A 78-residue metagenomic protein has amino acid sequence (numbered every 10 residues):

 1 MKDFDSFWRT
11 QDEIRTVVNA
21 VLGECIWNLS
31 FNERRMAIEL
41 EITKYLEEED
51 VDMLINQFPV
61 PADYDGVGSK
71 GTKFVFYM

Functional and structural regions predicted by a protein language model:
M1-M36: An N-terminal amphipathic alpha-helical segment
N28-K70: Acidic, low-complexity, intrinsically disordered interaction modules
K73-M78: Short, low-order "capping/linker" segments at domain edges
